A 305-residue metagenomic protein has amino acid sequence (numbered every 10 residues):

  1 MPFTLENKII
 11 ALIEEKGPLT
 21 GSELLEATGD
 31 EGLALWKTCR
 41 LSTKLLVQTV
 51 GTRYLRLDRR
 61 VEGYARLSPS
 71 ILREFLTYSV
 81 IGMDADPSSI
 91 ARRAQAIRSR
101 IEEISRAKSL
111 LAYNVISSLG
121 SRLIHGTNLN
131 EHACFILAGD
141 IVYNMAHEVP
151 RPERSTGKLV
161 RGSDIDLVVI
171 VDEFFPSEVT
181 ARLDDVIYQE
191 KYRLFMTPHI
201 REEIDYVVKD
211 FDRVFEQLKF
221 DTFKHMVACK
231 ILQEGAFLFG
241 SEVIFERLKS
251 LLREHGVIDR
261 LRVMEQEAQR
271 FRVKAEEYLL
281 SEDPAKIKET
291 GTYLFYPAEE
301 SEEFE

Functional and structural regions predicted by a protein language model:
M1-G162, D172-E305: Catalytic core of pol beta-like nucleotidyltransferases
V168-I170: Short hydrophobic/aromatic beta-strand micro-patches that form the beta-sheet surface supporting nucleotide- or nucleic
